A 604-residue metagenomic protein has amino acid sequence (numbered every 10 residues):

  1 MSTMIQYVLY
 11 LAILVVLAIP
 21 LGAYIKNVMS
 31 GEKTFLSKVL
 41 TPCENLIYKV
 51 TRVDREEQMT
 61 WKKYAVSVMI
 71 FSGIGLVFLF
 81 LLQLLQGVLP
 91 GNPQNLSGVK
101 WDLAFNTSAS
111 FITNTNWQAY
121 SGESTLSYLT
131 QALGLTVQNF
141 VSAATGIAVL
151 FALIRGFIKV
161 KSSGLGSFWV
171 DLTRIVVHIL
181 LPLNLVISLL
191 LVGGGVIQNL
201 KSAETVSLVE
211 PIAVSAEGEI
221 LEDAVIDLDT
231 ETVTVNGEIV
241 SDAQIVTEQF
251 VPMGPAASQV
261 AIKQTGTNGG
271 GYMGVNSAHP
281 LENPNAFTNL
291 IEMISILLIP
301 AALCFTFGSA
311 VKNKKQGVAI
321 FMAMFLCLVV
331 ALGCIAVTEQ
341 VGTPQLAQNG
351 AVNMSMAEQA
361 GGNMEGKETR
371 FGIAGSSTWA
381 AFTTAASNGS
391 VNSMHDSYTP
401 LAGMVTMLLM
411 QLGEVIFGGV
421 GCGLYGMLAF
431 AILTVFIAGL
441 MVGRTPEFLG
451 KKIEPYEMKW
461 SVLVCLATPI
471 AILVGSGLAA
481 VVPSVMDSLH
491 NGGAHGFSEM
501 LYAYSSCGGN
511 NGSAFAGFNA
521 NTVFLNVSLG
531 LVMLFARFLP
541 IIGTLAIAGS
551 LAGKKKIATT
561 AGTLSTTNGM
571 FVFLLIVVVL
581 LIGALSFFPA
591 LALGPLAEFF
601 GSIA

Functional and structural regions predicted by a protein language model:
M1-N106, F151, I158-S162, G166 (+2 more regions): N-terminal alpha-helical transmembrane segments of multi-pass membrane transport and channel/translocase proteins
Y7, E56-I74, S167-L185, V311-L328 (+2 more regions): Alpha-helical transmembrane segments and their helix-start/interface "positive-inside/aromatic belt" motifs in integral
L9-G22, F71-L84, A148-R155, L185-G195 (+6 more regions): Hydrophobic core segments of alpha-helical transmembrane domains in multi-pass membrane transport and ion-translocation
V66-L76, N139-L150, E292-C304, G423-V435 (+1 more regions): Hydrophobic alpha-helical transmembrane segments
P90-L135, Q198-I294, A347-C422, M486-F535 (+1 more regions): P-loop potassium selectivity filter motif centered on the GYG triad
L126-L200, L290-V318: A conserved hydrophobic secondary-structure block that centers on an alpha-helix together with its immediately flanking
L172, V176, I294, A302 (+7 more regions): C-terminal transmembrane helix pair
F287-V318, F325-L326, S387-K459, F535-A536: Long hydrophobic segments that form regular secondary structure
